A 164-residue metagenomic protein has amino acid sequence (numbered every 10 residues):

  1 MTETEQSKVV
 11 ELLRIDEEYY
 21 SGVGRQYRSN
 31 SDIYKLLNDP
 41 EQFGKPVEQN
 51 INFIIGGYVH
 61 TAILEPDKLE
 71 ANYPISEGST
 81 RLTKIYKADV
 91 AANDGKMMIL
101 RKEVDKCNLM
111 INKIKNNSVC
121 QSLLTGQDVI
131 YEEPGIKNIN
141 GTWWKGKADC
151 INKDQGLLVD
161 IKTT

Functional and structural regions predicted by a protein language model:
M1-K147: Metal-dependent nuclease catalytic cores that hydrolyze phosphodiester bonds in DNA/RNA, characterized by
G146-T164: Conserved catalytic cores of phosphodiester-cleaving nucleases, focusing on short active-site segments
